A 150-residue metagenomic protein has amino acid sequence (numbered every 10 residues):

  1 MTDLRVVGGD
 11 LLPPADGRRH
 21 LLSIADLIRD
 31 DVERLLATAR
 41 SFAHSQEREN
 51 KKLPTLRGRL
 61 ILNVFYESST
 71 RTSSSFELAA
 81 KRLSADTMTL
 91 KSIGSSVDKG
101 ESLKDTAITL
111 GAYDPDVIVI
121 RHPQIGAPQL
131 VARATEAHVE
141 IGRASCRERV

Functional and structural regions predicted by a protein language model:
T2-L78: Positively charged, low-complexity intrinsically disordered leader regions
L60-D114: Active-site cofactor/substrate anionic-group-binding motifs, chiefly glycine- and Lys/Arg-rich phosphate-binding loops
L83, A134-E136: Short, structured coil segments at secondary-structure junctions
T87-T89, I118, V139: Hydrophobic beta-strand scaffold residues
K91-I93, R121, I141-R143: Short beta->alpha connector loops at strand-helix junctions that form conserved, small/polar/Pro-enriched
G111-Q124: A glycine-rich helix N-cap at a beta->alpha junction
G126-Q129: Short, glycine/polar-rich helix-capping loops at beta-to-alpha or helix-loop-helix junctions that flank or form
E140-V150: Residue-level detector of conserved catalytic or cofactor/ligand-binding positions in enzyme active sites
